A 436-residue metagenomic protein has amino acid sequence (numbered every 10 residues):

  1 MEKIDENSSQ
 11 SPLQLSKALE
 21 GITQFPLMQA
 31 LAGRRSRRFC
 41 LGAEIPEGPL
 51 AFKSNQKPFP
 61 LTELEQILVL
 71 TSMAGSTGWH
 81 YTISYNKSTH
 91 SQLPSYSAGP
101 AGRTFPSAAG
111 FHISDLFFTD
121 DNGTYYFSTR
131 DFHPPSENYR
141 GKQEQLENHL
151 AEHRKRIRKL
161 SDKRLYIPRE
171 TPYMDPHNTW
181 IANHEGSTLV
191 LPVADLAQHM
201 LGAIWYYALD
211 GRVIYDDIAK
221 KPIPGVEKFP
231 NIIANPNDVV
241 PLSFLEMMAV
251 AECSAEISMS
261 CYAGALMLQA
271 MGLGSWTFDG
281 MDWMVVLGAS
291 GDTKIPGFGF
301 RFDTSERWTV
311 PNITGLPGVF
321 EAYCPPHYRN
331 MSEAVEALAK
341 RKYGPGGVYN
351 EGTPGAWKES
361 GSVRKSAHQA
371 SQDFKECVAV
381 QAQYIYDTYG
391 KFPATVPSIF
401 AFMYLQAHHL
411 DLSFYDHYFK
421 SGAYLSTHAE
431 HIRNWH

Functional and structural regions predicted by a protein language model:
M1-H436: Acidic, surface-exposed loops and disordered segments
